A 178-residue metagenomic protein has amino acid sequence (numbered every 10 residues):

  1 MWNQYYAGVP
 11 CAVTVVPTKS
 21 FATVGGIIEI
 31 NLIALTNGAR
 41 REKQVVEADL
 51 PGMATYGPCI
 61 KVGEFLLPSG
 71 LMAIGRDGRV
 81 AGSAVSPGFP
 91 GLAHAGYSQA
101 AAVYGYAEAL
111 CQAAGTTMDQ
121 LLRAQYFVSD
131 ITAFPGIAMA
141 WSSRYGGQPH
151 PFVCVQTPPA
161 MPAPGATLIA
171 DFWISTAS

Functional and structural regions predicted by a protein language model:
M1-G105, A109-L122, V128-S178: N-terminal presequence-like segments and the immediate start of the first folded domain
